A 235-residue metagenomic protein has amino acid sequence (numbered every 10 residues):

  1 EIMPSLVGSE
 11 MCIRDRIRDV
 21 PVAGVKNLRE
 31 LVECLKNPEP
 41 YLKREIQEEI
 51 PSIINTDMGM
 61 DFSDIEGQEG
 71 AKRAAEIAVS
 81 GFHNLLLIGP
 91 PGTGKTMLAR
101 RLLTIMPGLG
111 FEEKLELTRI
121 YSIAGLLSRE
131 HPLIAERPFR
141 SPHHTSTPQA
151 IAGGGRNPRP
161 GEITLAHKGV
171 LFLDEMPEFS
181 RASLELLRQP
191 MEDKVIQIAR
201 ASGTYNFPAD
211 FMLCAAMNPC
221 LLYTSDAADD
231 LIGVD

Functional and structural regions predicted by a protein language model:
E1-G8, I13, Y223-D235: Single conserved hydrophobic/aromatic residue that forms the stacking wall/gate of nucleotide- or nucleobase-binding
S5, S9-L86, P90-T93, A199: Peripheral, non-AAA+ core regions of ATP-driven protein-machinery
L42-I77, E112-I163: P-loop NTPase nucleotide-binding/switch module
I88-A124: Walker A/P-loop
G89, G153, E175: The Walker A (P-loop) glycine that initiates the GxxxxGKT/S ATP-binding motif of P-loop NTPases
F139-R140, R159, T164-K168, A199-N218: AAA+/SF3 P-loop NTPase mechanochemical coupling elements
P160-M191: Conserved AAA+/SF3 P-loop NTPase catalytic/coupling segment centered on the Walker-B
E185-Y205, S225: Substrate-gripping "pore-loop 1 plus following alpha2 helix"
